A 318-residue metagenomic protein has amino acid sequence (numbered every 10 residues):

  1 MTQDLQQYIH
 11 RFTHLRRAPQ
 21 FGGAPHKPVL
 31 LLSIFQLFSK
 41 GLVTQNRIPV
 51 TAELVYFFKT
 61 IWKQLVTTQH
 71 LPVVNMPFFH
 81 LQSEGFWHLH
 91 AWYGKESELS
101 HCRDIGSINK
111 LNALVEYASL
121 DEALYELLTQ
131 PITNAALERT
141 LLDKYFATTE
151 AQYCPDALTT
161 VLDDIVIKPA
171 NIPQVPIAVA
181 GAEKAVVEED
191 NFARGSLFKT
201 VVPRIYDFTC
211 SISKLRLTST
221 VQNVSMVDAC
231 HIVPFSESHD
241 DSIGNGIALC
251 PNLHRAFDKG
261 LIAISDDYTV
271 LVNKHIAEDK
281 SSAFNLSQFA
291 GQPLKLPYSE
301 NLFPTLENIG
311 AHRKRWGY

Functional and structural regions predicted by a protein language model:
M1-Y8, R216: An acidic intrinsically disordered interaction segment
L5-P169: Short helix-coil boundary/hinge micro-motifs
L37-K40, R216, N252: Active-site catalytic microenvironments for nucleophilic, acid-base chemistry
T140-L141, Q152-L217, V233-G244: Short, charged surface segments at domain edges that flank catalytic/cofactor-binding sites
A193-G195, T218-Y318: A detector for short metal-coordination/catalytic motifs
